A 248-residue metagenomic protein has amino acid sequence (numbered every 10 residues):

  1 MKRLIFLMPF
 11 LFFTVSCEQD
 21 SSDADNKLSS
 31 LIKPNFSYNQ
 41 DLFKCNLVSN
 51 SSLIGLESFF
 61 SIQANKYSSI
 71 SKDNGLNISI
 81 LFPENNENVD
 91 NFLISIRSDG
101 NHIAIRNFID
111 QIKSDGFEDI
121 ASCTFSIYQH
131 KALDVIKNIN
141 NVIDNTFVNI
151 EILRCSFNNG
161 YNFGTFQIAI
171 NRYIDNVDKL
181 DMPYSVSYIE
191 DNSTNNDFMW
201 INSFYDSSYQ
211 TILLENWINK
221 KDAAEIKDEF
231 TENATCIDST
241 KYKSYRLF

Functional and structural regions predicted by a protein language model:
M1-L4: Positively charged n-region of N-terminal signal peptides that target proteins for export
F6-F10: Hydrophobic helical h-region of N-terminal Sec-dependent signal peptides in bacterial secretory/periplasmic proteins
F13-S16: C-terminal motif of bacterial Sec signal peptides marking the signal peptidase cleavage site
E18-D110, D115-A224, E232-F248: Short S/T/G/P-rich N-terminal loop/turn motif that feeds into the first structured element of a domain
